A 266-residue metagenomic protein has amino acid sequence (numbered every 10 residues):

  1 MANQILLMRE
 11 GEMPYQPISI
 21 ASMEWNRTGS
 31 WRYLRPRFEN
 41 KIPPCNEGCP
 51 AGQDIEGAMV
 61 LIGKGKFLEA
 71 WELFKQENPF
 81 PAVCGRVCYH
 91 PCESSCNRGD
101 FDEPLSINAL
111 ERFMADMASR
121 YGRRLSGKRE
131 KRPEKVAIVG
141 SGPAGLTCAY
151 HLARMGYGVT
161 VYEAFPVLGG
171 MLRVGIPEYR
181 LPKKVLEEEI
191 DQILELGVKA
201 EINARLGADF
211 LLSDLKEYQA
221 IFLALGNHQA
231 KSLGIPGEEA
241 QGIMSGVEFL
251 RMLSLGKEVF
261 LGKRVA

Functional and structural regions predicted by a protein language model:
M1-K135, I221-E239: Ferredoxin-type iron-sulfur electron-transfer modules and their immediate structural context
G11, I18-S22, N26, G52-G63 (+6 more regions): Beta1-alpha1 glycine-rich phosphate/pyrophosphate-binding loop at the start of Rossmann-like nucleotide-binding domains
F113-E130, D191-A208, A230-A266: Glycine-rich dinucleotide-binding loop and its adjacent helix/turn
K135, G158, G262-R264: Residues that mark the start of a beta-strand
V139, E217-G226, A266: Short hydrophobic core segments
P177-L181, Q219, E239-Q241: Short, hinge-like loop/turn segments at secondary-structure boundaries
S213-A220, L261: Core beta-strand elements of the Rossmann-like FAD/NAD(P) dinucleotide-binding domain in flavoenzyme oxidoreductases
